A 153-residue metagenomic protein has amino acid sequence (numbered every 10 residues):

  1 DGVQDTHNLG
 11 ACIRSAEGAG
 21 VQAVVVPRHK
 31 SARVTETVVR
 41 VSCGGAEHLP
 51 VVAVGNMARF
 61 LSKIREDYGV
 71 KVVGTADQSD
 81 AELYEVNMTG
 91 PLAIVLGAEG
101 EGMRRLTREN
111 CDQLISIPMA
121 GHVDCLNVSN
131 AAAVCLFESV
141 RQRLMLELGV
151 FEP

Functional and structural regions predicted by a protein language model:
D1-P153: Post-transcriptional modification and biogenesis factors for structured RNAs of the translation apparatus
